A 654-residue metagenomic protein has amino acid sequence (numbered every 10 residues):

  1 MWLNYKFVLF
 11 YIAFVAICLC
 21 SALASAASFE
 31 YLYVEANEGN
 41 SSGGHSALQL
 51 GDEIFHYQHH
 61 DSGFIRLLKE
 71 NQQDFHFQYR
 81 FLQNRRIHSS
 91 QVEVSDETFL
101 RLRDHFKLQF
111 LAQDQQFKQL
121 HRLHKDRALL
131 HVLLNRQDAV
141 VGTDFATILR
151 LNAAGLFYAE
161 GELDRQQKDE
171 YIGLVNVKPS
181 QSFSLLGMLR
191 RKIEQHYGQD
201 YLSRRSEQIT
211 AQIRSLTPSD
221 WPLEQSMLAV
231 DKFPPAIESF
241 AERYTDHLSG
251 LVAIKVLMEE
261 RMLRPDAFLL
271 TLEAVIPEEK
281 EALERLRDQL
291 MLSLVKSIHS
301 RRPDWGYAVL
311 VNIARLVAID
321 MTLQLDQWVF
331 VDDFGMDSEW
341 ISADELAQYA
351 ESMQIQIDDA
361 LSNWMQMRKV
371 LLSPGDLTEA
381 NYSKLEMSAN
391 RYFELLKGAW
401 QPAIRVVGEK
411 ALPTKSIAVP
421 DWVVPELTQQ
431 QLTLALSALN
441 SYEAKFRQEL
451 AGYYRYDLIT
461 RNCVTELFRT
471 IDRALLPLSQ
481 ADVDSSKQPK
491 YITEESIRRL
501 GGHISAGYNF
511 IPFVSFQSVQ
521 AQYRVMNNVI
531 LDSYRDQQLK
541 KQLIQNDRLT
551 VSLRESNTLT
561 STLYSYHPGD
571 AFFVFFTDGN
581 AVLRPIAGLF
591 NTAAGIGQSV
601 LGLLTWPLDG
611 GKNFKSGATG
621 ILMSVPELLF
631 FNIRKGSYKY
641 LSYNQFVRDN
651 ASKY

Functional and structural regions predicted by a protein language model:
M1-I12: Bacterial N-terminal signal peptides that target proteins for export
L19-S21: N-terminal signal peptide c-region/cleavage motif recognized by signal peptidases
A24: Carboxylate-rich, polar loop motifs that coordinate divalent cations or form catalytic acidic clusters
A27-H124, L151-A154, M188, E207 (+5 more regions): Glycine-rich catalytic cores of cysteine/serine-nucleophile enzymes that process amide/ester linkages in cell-envelope
E30, F81-S226, V230-D231, K410-I504: Active-site nucleophile-His-acid catalytic modules used for acyl/amide transfer and hydrolysis across diverse enzymes
Q58, L67, E97-H105, Q109-F110 (+11 more regions): Hydrophobic alpha-helical membrane segments
